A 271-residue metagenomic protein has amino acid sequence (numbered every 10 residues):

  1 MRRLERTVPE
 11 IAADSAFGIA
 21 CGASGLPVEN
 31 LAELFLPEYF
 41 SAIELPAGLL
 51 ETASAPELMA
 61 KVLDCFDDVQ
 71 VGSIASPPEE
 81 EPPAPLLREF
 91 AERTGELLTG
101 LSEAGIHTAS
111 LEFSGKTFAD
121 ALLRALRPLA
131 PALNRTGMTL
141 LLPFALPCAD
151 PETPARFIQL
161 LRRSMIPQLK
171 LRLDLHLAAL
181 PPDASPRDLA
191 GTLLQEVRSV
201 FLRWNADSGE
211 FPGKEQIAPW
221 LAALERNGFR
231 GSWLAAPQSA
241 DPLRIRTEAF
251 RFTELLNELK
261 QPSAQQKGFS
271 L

Functional and structural regions predicted by a protein language model:
M1-C21, G25-S41, A91, G95-G100 (+3 more regions): Histidine-acidic metal/acid-base catalytic patches
A20-S24, P46-L50, I74-E79, S114-K116 (+4 more regions): Active-site beta-loop-alpha junctions enriched in small/polar residues
A32-S54, A75-P78: N-terminal substrate-binding region of glycoside hydrolase catalytic domains
A42-F66, F113-T117: Glycine-rich, proline-tolerant flexible connector loops at the mouths of alpha/beta enzymes
I43-E44, I74, A109-L111, L140 (+3 more regions): Hydrophobic residues within beta-strands of alpha/beta enzymes
S54-L58, P83-L98, D120-L123: Glycine-rich anion/phosphate-binding loops
L58-P77, A125-G137, R162-I166: Alpha-helix-loop-beta-strand connector modules within alpha/beta enzyme cores
S102-F118, T136-L146: Active-site groove signature of glycoside hydrolases
